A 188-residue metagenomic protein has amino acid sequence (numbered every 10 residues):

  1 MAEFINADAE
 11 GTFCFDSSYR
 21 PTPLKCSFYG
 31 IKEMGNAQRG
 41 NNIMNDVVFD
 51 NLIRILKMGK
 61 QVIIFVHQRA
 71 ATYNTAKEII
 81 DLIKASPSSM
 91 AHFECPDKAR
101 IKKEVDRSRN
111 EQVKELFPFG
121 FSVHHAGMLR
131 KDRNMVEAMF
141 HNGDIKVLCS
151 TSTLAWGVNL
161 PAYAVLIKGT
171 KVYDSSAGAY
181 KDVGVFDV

Functional and structural regions predicted by a protein language model:
M1-T12, V165, K171-D174, K181: Signature of the SF2 helicase/ATPase Hel1-core->accessory helical subdomain module
A2-I83, S122, A126: Conserved interdomain linker/interface between the two RecA-like ATPase lobes of SF2 helicase motors
E3-I5, C14-D16, I53-L56, V113-K114 (+3 more regions): Replace "in large, NTP-powered and nucleic-acid-processing enzymes" with "in large, NTP-powered factors and other
G11-T12, Q61-I63, K146-L148, Y163-V165: Beta-sheet entry/capping signal
S17-Y19, T170-Y173: Short, acidic/turn-prone active-site loops that include or flank metal/cofactor- and phosphate-binding residues
V47-N51, M135, T153, D187: Well-ordered alpha-helical segments embedded in enzymatic catalytic cores
F65, A70-D144, D174-V188: Conserved C-terminal RecA-like helicase domain
V147-K171: A short beta-strand element within the Helicase C-terminal
